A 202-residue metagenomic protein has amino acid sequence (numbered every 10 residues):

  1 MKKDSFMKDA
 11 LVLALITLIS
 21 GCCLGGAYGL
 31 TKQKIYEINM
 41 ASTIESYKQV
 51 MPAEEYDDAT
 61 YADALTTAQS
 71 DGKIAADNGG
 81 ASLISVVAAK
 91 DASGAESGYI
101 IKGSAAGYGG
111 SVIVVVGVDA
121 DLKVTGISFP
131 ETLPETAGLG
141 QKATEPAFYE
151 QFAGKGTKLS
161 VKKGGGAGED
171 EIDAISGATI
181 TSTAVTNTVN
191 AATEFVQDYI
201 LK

Functional and structural regions predicted by a protein language model:
K2-K202: Flexible, solvent-exposed loop/hinge segments and secondary-structure transition points
